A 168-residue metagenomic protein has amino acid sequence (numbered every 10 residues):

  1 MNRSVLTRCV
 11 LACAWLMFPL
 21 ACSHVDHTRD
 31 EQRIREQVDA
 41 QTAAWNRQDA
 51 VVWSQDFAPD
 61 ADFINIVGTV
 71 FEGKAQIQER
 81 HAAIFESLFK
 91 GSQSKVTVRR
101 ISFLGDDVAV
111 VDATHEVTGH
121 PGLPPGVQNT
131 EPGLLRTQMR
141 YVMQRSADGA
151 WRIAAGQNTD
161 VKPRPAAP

Functional and structural regions predicted by a protein language model:
M1, W15-M17, M139, M143: Detector for methionine-enriched segments
M1-L11: Bacterial N-terminal signal peptides that target proteins for export
S4, P19-L20: Absolute N-terminal positional cue centered near the fourth residue
C9-P19: Bacterial N-terminal signal peptides
C22-D39, A43-D49, D62-P168: A beta-strand edge to alpha-helix "cap/lid" segment located at domain peripheries
